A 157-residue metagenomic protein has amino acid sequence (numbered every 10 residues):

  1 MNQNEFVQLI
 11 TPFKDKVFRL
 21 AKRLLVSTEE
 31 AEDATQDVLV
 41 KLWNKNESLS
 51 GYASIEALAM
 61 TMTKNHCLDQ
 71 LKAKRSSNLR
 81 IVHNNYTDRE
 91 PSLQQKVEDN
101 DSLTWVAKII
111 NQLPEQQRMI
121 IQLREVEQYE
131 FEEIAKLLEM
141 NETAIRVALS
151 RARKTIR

Functional and structural regions predicted by a protein language model:
M1-R19, E32, W43: A short, charge-rich alpha-helical start-of-domain segment used by transcription regulators
K14, F18, L39, P114 (+2 more regions): C-terminal flanking helix
R19, D33-V40, N44, A53-N65: Structural recognition of an alpha-helix C-terminal capping motif at a helix-to-coil junction
E29, E132, T143: Residues within helix-turn-helix
D69, S77-L103, E130: Internal acidic/polar
W105-L113: Short amphipathic alpha-helical boundary/capping segments
I120-R124: A short pre-motif secondary-structure segment
L138-R157: DNA-recognition helix of helix-turn-helix
